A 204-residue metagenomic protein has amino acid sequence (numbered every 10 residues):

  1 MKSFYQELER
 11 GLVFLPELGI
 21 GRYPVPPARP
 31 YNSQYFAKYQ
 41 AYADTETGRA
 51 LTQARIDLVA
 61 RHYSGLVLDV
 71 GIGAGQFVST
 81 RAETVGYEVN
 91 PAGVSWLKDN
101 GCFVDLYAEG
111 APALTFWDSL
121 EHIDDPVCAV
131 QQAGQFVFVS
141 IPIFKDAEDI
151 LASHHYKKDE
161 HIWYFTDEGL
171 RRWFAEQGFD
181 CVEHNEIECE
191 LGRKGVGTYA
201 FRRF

Functional and structural regions predicted by a protein language model:
M1-A113, V127-Q132, Y156-K158, D167-E168 (+2 more regions): Conserved N-terminal segment of class I S-adenosyl-L-methionine
G19, L120, I143: Flexible, active-site-proximal loop/turn residues at the rims of small-molecule/cofactor binding pockets and catalytic
A113-D124: A short SAM/SAH-binding and catalytic strip from SAM-dependent methyltransferases
I123-G134, I141: A short, conserved alpha-helix within the catalytic core of class I
F138-S140, V182-H184: Conserved active-site loop/cleft motifs that coordinate metal ions or position small ligands
S140-Y164, E168-W173: Short, glycine-/aromatic-enriched active-site segment of Class I SAM-dependent methyltransferases
E176-G178: A structural motif corresponding to the C-terminal end of an alpha-helix and its immediate exit/capping segment
